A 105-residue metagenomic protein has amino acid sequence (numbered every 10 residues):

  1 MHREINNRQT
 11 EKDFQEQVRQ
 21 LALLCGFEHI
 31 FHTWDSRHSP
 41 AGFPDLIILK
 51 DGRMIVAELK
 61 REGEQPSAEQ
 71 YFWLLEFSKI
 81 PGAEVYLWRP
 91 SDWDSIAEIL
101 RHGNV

Functional and structural regions predicted by a protein language model:
M1-V105: Catalytic phosphate/metal-binding cores of nucleic-acid and nucleotide-processing enzymes, i.e., regions that mediate
